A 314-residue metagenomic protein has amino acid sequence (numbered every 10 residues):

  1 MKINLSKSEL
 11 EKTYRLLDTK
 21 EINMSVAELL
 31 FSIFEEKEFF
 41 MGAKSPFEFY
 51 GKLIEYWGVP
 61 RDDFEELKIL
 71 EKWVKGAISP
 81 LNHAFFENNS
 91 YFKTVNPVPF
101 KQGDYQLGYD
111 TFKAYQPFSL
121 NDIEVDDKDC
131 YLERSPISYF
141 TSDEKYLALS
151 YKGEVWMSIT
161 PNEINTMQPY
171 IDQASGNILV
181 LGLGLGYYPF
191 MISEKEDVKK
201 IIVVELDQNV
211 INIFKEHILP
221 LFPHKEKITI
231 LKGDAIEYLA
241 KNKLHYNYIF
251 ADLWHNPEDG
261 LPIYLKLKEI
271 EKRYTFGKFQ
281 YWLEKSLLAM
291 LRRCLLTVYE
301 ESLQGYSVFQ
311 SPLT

Functional and structural regions predicted by a protein language model:
M1-F140: N-terminal auxiliary segments of SAM/dcSAM-dependent transferases
E144-L147, P161-N177: Conserved alpha-helix/loop element of class I SAM-dependent methyltransferases that forms part of the SAM/SAH-binding
S175-G186: Conserved class I S-adenosyl-L-methionine
G176, K199, N247: Conserved acidic residues
L185-D197: Conserved SAM-binding loop of SAM-dependent methyltransferases across substrates and taxa, primarily the Class I
K200-E205: Conserved SAM-binding motif I beta-strand of class I
D207-Y248, N256: S-adenosyl-L-methionine
H255-T314: C-terminal substrate-binding/active-site "lid" region of AdoMet-derived donor-dependent transferases
